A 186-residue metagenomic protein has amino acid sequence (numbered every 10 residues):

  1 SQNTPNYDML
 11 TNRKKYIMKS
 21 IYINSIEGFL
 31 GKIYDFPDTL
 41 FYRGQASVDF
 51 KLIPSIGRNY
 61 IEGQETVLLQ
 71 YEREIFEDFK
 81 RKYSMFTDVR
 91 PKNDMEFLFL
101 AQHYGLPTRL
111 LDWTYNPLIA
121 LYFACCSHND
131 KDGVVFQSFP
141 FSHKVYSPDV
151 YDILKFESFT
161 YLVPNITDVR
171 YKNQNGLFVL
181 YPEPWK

Functional and structural regions predicted by a protein language model:
Y7-K186: Catalytic-core elements of nucleic-acid end-processing and repair enzymes
